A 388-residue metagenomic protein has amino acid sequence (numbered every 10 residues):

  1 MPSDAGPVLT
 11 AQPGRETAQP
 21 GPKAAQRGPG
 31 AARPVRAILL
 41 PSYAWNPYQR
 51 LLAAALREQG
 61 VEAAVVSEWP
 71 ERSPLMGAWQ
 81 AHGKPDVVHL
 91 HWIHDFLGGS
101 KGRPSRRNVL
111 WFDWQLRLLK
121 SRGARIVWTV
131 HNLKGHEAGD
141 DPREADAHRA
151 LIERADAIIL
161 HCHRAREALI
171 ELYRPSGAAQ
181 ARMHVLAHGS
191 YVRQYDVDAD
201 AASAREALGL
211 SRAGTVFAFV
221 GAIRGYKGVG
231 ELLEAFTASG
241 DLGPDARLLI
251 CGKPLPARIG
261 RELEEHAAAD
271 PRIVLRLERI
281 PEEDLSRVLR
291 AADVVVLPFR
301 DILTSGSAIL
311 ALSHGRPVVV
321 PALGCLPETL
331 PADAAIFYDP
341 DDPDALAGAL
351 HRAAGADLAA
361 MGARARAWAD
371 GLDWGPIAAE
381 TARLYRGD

Functional and structural regions predicted by a protein language model:
G139, I170, A187-A207, G375 (+1 more regions): Acidic anion/phosphate-binding donor-loop and adjacent secondary structure in glycosyltransferase catalytic cores
E153-D196: Donor nucleotide-sugar binding/catalytic pocket of nucleotide-sugar-dependent glycosyltransferases
Y191, R247-R261, E278: Glycosyltransferase donor-sugar binding loop
S211-K227, L233-F236, L249: Conserved donor-binding/catalytic core segment of Leloir-type glycosyltransferases
G260-S286: Nucleotide-activated donor-binding/catalytic signature segment of Leloir-type glycosyltransferases, i.e., the conserved
V294-L297, P317-P321, P327: Short hydrophobic beta-strand element within catalytic cores of glycosyltransferases and related nucleotide-activated
A332-D344, L350-D357: Conserved acidic donor-binding segment of nucleotide-sugar-dependent glycosyltransferases
A359-Y385: A charged, aromatic-enriched C-terminal amphipathic alpha-helix characteristic of glycosyltransferases across folds
